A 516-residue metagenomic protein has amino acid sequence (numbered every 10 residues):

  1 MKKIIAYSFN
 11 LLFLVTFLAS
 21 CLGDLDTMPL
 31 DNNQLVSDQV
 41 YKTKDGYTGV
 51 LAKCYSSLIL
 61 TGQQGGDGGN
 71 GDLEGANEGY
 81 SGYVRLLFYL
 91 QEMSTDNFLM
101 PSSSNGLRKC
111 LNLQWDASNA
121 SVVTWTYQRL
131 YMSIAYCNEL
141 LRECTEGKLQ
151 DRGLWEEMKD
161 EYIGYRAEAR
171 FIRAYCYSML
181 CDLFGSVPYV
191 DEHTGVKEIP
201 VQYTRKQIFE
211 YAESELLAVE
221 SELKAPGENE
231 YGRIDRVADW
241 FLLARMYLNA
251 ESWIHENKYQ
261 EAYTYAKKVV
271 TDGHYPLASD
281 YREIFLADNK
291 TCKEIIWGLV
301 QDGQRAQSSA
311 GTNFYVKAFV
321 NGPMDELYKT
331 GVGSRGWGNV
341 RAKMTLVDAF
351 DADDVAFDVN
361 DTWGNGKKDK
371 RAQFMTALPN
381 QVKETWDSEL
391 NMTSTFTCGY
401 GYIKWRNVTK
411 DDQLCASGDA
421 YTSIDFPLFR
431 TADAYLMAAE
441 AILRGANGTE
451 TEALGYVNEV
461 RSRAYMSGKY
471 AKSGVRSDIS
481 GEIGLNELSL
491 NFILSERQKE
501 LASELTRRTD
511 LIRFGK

Functional and structural regions predicted by a protein language model:
S20-L22, E78-S81, L90, L99-M100 (+10 more regions): Long, intrinsically disordered, low-complexity segments
C21-V84, I284-F285: Membrane-proximal, proline-rich intrinsically disordered regions
K44, T48-A52, S56-G62, N97-L183 (+4 more regions): Conserved, well-structured interaction surfaces
L60, Q64, K293, L299-T393 (+1 more regions): Glycine-rich, aromatic-lined ligand/substrate-binding cores of catalytic and carbohydrate-binding domains
Q64-T95, V190-H193, L223-F241, L248-P323 (+2 more regions): Short, surface-exposed recognition loops and adjoining beta-strand edges that mediate ligand/DNA contacts, enriched
S104-Q114, D348-R430: Flexible, polar/acidic helix-loop-strand segments at domain edges
C181-D182, P188, N249-H255, R444-N447: Short coil/turn linking the two alpha-helices of tandem helical-hairpin repeats
